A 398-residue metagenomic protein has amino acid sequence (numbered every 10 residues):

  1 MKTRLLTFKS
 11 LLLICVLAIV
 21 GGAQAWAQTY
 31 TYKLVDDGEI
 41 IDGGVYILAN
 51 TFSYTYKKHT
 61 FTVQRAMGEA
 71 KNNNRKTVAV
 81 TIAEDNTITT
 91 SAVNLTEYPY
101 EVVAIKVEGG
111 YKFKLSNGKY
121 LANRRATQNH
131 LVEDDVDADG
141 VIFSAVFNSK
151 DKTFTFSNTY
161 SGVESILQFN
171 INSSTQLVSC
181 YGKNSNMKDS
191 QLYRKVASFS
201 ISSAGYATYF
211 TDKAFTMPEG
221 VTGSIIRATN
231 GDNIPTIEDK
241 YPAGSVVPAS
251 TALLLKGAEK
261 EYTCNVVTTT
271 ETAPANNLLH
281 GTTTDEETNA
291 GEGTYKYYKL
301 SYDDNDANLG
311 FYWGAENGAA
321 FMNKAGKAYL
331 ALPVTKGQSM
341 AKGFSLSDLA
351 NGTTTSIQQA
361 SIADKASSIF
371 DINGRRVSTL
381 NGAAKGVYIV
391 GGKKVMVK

Functional and structural regions predicted by a protein language model:
M1, L121, L253, Y329 (+3 more regions): Terminal processing/anchoring signals of secreted or surface-associated proteins and related intramolecular
K2-L12: Bacterial N-terminal signal peptides that target proteins for export
S10-G21: Bacterial N-terminal signal peptides
G22-A27: Sec/Tat signal peptide C-region and signal peptidase I cleavage site
Q28-S198, T263-H280: Lectin-like carbohydrate-binding module/patch detector with strong preference for beta-trefoil
V35, I41, N129-V146, R194-E219 (+3 more regions): A short, polar beta-strand/turn micro-motif
D42-G44, G109, A249, A383-G386: A glycine-anchored, Pro-Gly-centered beta-turn/N-cap motif
T229-N230, A350-K398: C-terminal outer-membrane/trafficking sorting elements
